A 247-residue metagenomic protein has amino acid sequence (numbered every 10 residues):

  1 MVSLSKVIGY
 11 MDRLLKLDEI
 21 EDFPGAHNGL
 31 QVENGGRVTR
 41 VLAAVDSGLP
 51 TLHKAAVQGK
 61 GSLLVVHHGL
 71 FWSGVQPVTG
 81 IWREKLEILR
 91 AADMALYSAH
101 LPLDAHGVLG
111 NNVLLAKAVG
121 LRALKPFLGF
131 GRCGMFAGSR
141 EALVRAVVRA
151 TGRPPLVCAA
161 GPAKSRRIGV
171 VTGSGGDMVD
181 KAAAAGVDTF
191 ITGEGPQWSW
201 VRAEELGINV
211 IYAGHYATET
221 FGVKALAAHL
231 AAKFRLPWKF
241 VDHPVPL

Functional and structural regions predicted by a protein language model:
M1-L247: Active-site catalytic microenvironments in core metabolic enzymes, especially phosphate/sugar-handling
